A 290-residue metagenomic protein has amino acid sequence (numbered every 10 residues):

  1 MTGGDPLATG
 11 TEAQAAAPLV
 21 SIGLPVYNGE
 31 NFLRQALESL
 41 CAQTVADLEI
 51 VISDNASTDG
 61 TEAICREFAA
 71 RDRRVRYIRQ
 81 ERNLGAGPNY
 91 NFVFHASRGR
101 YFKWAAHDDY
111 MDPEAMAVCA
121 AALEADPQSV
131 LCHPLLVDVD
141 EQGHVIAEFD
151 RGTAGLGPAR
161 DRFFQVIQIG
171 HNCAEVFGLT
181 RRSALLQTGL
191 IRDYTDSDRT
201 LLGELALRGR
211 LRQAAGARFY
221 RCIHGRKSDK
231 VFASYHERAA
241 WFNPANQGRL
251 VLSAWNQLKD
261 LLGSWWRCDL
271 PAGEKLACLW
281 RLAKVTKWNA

Functional and structural regions predicted by a protein language model:
M1-S39: N-proximal low-complexity "stem/linker" segments adjacent to membrane-targeting elements
I22, H95, L156-Y235: Conserved nucleotide-sugar donor-binding catalytic segment
R34, D59-E67, E114: Acidic helix N-cap motif at the loop->helix transition within catalytic regions of sugar-transfer enzymes
E38-D47: Short, acidic, metal-binding catalytic loop of nucleotide-sugar glycosyltransferases
S39, D54-A63, R82, A106: A conserved acidic beta->alpha catalytic loop
Q80-S97: Glycine-rich, basic loop-to-helix element that forms the pyrophosphate-binding segment of sugar-nucleotide handling
F102: Short aromatic/hydrophobic "clamp" motif used to bind/position activated sugar donors
E114-E148: Conserved donor NDP-sugar-binding/catalytic core segment of glycosyltransferases
